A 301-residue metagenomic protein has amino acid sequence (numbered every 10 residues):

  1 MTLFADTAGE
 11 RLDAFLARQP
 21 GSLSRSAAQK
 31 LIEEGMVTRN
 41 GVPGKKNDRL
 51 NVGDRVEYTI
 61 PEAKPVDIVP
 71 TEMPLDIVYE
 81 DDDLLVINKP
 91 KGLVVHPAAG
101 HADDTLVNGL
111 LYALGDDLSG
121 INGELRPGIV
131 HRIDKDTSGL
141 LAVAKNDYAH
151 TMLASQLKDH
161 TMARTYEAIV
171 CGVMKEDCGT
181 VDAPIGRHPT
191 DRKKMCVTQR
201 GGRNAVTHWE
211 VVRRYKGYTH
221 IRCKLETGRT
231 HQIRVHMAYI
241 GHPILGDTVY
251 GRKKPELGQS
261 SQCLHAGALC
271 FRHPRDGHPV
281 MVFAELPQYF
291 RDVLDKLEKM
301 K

Functional and structural regions predicted by a protein language model:
M1-A27, L75, T190, R200-V206 (+3 more regions): Pseudouridine synthases involved in rRNA/tRNA modification
M1-T180, P184-P189, F283-K296: RNA pseudouridine synthases
R39-N40, H96-P97, A144, M195-Q199 (+2 more regions): Thr-Gly-centered strand-to-loop micro-motif
N40-K45, G217-H220, P255: Short alpha-helix capping/helix-loop boundary micro-motifs
K45-R49, R222, S261: Short, surface-exposed secondary-structure edge patches
T59, I169, P184, E210 (+2 more regions): Residue-level recognition of well-ordered beta-strand positions that form the cores of beta-sheet-rich folds across
D81, K135-D136, M162, R203 (+2 more regions): Short flexible coil/turn linkers enriched for glycine and charged/polar residues that connect secondary-structure
L85, Y166, T219-I221, G267: Short beta-strand micro-motifs in enzyme catalytic cores
